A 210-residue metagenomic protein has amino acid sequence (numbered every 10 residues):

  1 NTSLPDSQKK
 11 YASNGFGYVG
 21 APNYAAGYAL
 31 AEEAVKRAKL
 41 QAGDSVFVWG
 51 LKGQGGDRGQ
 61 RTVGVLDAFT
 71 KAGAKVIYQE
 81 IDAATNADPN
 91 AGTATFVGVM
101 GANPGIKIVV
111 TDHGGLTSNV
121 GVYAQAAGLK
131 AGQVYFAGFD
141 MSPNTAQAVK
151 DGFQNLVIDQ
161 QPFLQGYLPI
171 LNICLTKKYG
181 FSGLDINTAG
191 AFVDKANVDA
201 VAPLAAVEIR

Functional and structural regions predicted by a protein language model:
N1, G17-Y18, S45-G50, I77-Q79 (+3 more regions): Structural recognition of the beta-strand scaffold that forms the well-ordered cores of secreted hydrolase catalytic
N1-A25, S142-K150, Q154-N155: Flexible loop/hinge segments that line or gate small-molecule binding clefts
S3-D6, Y24, L40, K52-G56 (+4 more regions): Solvent-exposed loop/turn segments at secondary-structure junctions within structured extracellular/periplasmic domains
Y18-S45, G92-T93, M141-T145, Q160-K178: Hydrophobic alpha-helical segments within soluble ligand-binding/sensing domains
A26-E33, G56-V76, A91, T95 (+2 more regions): Short, solvent-exposed amphipathic alpha-helices that sit in or adjacent to ligand/effector-binding or catalytic
S45-V48, L66-P89, A189: Short beta-strand elements in bilobed, periplasmic/extracellular small-molecule ligand-binding domains
W49, D57, A72, Q161-R210: Hinge/cleft segment of the Venus flytrap/periplasmic-binding protein
V65, A83-A148: Hydrophobic alpha-helical
